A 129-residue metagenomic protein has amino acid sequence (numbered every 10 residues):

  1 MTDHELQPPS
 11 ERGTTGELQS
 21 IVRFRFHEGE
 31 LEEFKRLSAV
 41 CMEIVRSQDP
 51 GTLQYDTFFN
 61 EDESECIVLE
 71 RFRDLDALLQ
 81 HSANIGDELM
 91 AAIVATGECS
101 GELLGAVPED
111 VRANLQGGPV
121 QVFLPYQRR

Functional and structural regions predicted by a protein language model:
M1-C66, R73-N84, V94-R129: Short S/T/G/P-rich N-terminal loop/turn motif that feeds into the first structured element of a domain
G86-L89: A short, acidic, amphipathic alpha-helical segment used as a generic capping/interface helix at domain edges
